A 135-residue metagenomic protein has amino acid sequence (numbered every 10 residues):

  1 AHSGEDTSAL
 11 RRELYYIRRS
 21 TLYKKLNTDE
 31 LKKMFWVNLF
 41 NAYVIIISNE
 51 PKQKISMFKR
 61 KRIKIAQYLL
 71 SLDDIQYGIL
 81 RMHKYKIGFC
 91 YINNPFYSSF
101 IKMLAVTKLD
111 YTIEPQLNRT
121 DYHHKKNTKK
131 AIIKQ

Functional and structural regions predicted by a protein language model:
A1-Q135: Interaction/scaffold regions that mediate signaling and macromolecular assembly across diverse proteins
